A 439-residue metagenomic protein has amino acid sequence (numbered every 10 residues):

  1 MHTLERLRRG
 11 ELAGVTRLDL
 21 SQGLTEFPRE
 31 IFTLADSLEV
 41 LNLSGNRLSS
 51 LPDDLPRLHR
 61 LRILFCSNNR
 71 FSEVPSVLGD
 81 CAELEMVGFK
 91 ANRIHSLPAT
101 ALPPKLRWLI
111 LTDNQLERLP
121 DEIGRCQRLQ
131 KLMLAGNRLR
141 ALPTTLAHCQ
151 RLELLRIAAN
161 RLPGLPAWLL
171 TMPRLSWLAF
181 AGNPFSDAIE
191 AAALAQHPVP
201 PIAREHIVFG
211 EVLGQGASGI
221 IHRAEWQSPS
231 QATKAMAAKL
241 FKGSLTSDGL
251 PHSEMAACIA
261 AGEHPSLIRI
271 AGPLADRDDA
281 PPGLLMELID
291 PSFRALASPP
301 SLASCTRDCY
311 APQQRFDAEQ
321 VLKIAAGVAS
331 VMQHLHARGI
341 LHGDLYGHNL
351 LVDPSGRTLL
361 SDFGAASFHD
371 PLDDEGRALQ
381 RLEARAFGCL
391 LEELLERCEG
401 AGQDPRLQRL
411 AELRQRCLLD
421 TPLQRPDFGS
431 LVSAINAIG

Functional and structural regions predicted by a protein language model:
M1-D53, R57, R62-T112, R118-D121 (+3 more regions): The feature captures the LRR N-terminal capping module
G219-A257: ATP-binding glycine-rich loop module of kinase domains
A256-L267: Structural motif at the C-terminus of the N-lobe alphaC helix and the adjacent alphaC-beta4 loop of the Hanks-type
R269-P282: Short beta-strand micro-motifs within the conserved protein kinase catalytic domain, predominantly in the N-lobe
D279-F293: Conserved short submotifs of the Hanks-type protein kinase catalytic core that shape the nucleotide-binding pocket
I324-A325: Activation segment signature within eukaryotic-like protein kinase domains
M332, H336-V352: Catalytic-loop of the protein kinase fold
L359, G364-R416: C-lobe/activation-segment region of protein kinase-like
